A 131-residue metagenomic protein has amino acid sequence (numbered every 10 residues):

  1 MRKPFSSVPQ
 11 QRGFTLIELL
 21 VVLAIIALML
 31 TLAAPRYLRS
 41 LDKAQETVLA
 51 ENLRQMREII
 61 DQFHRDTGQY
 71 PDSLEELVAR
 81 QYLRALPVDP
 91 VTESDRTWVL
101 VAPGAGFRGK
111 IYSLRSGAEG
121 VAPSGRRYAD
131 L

Functional and structural regions predicted by a protein language model:
M1-R12: N-terminal leader/signal peptides at the extreme start of proteins
Q10-A34: N-terminal single-pass transmembrane signal-anchor helix
I25, Q45, A79-Y82: Amphipathic alpha-helical protein-protein interaction surfaces
T31, R39, E46, E58 (+1 more regions): Regular, well-ordered alpha-helical segments
A33-R36, S73: Hydrophobic alpha-helical segments typical of transmembrane helices and their membrane-interface/capping positions
R36-L53: Aliphatic-rich helix starts adjacent to a transmembrane/signal segment
E51-L131: Low-complexity, acidic interaction segments enriched in glycine
